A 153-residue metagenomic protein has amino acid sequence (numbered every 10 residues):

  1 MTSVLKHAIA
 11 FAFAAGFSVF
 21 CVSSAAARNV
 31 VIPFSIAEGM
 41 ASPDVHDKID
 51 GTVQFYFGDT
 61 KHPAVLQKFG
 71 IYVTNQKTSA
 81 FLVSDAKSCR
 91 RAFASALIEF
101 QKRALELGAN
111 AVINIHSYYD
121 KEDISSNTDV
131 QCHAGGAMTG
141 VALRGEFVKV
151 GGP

Functional and structural regions predicted by a protein language model:
M1-L5: N-terminal secretory signal peptides that target proteins for export/translocation
A8-F20: Bacterial N-terminal signal peptides
F20-A27: Sec/Tat signal peptide C-region and signal peptidase I cleavage site
R28-P33, S42, P153: Glycan-processing catalytic domains of CAZymes
G39-F81: Compositionally biased P/S/T/G-rich terminal and signal peptide-adjacent segments that lie outside catalytic cores
P63-L66, L105-E106, G135-M138: Extracellular/periplasmic catalytic domains that process cell-envelope and extracellular macromolecules
I71-I124: Short, well-ordered alpha-helical segments
S79, R91, N114-P153: Surface-exposed short loop/turn segments
